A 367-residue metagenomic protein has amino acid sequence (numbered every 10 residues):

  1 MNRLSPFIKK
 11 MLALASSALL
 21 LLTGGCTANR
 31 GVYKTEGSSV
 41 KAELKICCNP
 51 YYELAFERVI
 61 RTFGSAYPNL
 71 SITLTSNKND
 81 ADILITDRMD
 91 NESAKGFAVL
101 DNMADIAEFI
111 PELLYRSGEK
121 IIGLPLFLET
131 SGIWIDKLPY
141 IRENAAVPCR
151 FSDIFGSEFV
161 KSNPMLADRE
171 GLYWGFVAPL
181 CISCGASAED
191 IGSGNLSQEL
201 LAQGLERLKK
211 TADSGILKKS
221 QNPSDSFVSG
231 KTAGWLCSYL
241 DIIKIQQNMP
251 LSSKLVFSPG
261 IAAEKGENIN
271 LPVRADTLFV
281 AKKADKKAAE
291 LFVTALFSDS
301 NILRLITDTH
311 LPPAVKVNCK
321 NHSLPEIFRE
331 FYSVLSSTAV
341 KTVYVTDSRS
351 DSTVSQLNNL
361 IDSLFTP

Functional and structural regions predicted by a protein language model:
M1-L4, K9-L14, L19-D90, R304 (+1 more regions): Conserved N-terminal structural module of periplasmic/extracytoplasmic solute-binding proteins
D82-I85, A233-S238: Paired acidic/hydrophobic, glycine-rich loop segments that form the ligand-binding mouth/hinge of periplasmic-binding
D87-G132, E143, V256-I261: Hinge/lid segment of periplasmic solute-binding proteins
M89-A94, L236-S253: A ligand-binding cleft/hinge motif common to bilobed small-molecule-binding domains
P111-V147, D168-I191, P272-V280, Q356-N358: Periplasmic solute-binding protein
I191-Q221, Q246: Glycine-centered hinge/linker elements that transmit conformational signals in sensory and ligand-binding systems
N248-P313: Extracytoplasmic/periplasmic substrate-recognition and gating elements
I306-F365: Long, aromatic- and glycine/proline-rich binding clefts that accommodate carbohydrate-like moieties
